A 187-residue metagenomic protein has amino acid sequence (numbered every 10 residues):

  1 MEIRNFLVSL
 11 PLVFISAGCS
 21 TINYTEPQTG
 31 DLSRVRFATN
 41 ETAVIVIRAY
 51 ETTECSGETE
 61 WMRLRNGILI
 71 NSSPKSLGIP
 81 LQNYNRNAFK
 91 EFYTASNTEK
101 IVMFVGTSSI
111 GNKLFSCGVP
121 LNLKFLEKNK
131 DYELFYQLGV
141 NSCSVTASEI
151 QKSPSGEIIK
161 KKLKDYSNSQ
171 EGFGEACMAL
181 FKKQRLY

Functional and structural regions predicted by a protein language model:
M1-T21: Sec-dependent bacterial lipoprotein signal peptides
C19-S96, F104-K124, D131-Y187: Short loop/turn and low-complexity linker motifs enriched in small/turn-promoting residues
